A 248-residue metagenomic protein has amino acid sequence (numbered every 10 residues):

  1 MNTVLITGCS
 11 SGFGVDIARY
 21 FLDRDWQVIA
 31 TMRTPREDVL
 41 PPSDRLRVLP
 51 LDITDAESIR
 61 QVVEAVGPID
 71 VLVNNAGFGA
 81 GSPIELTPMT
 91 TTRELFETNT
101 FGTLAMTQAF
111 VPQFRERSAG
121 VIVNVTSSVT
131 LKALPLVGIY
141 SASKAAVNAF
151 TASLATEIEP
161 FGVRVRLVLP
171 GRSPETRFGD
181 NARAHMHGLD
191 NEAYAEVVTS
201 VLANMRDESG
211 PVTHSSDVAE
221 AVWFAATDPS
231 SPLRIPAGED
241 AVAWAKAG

Functional and structural regions predicted by a protein language model:
S10-G14, A18: N-terminal Rossmann NAD(P)H-binding glycine-rich loop of SDR-like oxidoreductase domains
P50-Q61, M89-T90: The beta1-alpha1 cofactor-binding region of Rossmann-like NAD(H)/NADP(H)-dependent oxidoreductases
P83-I84, T91-R93: Substrate-binding pocket helix/loop in short-chain dehydrogenase/reductase
T107, S143-A146: Active-site helix of classical SDR
T107-Q108, A152: A short, exposed helix-loop element centered on a Lys and neighboring polar residues
S127: Residue(s) in the substrate-gating loop at a strand-loop-helix junction that position the organic substrate next
P160-S231: SDR active-site lid
